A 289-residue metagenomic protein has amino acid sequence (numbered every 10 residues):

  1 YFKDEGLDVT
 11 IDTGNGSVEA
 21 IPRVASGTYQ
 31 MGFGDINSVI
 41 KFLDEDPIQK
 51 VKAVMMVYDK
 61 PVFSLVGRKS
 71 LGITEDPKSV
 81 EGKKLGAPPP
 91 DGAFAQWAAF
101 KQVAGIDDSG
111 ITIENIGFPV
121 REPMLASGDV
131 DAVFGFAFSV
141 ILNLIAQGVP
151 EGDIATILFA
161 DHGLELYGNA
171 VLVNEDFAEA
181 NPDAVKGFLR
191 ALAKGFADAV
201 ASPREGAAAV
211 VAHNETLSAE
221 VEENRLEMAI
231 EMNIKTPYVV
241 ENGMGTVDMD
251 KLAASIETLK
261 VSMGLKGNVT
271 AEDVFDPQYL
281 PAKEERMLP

Functional and structural regions predicted by a protein language model:
Y1-G117, R121-S127, D131-F138, I157-F159 (+1 more regions): Short, glycine-/small- and polar/acidic-enriched structural segments that line small-molecule recognition paths
T10, V18, N115, I157-F159 (+3 more regions): Short linear loop/turn motifs
P22, S26, I40, K78 (+10 more regions): Solvent-exposed, polar/charged alpha-helical surfaces in well-ordered, non-transmembrane soluble domains, broadly
V57-G67, P150-A178, L189, M228-I234: Periplasmic-binding protein-like
D108-T112, E151-I154, T216-I230, L265-D273: Short, surface-exposed acidic
E179-S262: Secondary-structure end/capping motifs
L252-P289: Conserved C-terminal helix/tail region of periplasmic/extracytoplasmic solute-binding proteins
